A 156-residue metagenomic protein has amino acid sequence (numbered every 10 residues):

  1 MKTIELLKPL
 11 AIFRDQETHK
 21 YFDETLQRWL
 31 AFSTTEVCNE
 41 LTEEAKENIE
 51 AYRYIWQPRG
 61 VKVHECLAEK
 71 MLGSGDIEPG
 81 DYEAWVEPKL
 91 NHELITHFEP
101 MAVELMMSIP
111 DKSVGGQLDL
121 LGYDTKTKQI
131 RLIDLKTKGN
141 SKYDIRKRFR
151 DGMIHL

Functional and structural regions predicted by a protein language model:
M1-G115, Y123: Metal-dependent nuclease catalytic cores that hydrolyze phosphodiester bonds in DNA/RNA, characterized by
M101-L156: Mg2+/Mn2+-dependent nuclease catalytic core
